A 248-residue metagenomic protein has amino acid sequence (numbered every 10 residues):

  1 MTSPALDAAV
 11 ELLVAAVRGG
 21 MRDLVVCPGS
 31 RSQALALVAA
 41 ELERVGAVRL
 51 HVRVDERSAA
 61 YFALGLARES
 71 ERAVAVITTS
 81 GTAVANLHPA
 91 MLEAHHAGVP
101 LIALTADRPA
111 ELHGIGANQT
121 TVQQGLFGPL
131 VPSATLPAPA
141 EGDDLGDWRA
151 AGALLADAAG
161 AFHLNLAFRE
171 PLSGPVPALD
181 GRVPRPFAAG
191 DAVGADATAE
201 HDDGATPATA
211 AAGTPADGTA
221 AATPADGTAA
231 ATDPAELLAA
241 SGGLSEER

Functional and structural regions predicted by a protein language model:
T2-R248: N-terminal alpha/beta PP-like core and its mobile active-site loop of ThDP/TPP-dependent enzymes
